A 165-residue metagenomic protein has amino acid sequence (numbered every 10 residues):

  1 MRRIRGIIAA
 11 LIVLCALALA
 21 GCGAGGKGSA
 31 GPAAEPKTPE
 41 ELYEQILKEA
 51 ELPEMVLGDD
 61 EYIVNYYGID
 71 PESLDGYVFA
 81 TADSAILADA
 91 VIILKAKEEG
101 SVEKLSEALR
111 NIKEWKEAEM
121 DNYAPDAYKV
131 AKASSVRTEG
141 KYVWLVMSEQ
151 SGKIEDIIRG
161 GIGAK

Functional and structural regions predicted by a protein language model:
M1-A9: Bacterial N-terminal signal peptides that target proteins for export
A18-G21: C-terminal motif of bacterial Sec signal peptides marking the signal peptidase cleavage site
G23-G26: Bacterial signal peptide processing site
S29-P53: Post-signal peptide N-terminal segment of mature Sec-exported envelope proteins
M55-A88, G100-S101: Short, compositionally biased low-complexity segments enriched in polar/charged residues
T81-E114: Mature extracytoplasmic domains of secretory-pathway proteins
D83, K95, D126-K165: A short, solvent-exposed beta-edge/loop patch
V102-T138: Short Gly/Thr-rich strand-loop-strand
